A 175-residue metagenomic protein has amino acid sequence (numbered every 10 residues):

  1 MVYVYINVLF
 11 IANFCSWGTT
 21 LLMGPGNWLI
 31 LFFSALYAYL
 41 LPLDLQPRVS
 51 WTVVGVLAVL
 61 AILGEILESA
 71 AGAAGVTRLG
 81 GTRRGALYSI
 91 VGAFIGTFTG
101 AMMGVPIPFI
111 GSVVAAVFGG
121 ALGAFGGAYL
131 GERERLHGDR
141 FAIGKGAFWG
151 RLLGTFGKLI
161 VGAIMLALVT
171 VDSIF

Functional and structural regions predicted by a protein language model:
M1-T19, G85-I95: Small-residue-enriched transmembrane helix starts and helix-helix packing motifs in multi-pass inner-membrane proteins
M1-V4, A38-V54, V105-P106, V171-F175: Helix-coil boundary and interhelical linker segments in multi-pass alpha-helical membrane proteins
I11-L21, L67-T77, L130-E134: C-terminal ends of transmembrane helices
A12-I30, I95-S112: Transmembrane alpha-helix interface/packing and boundary motifs in multi-pass membrane proteins, characterized by
L29-Q46, G96-G104, F118, L122 (+2 more regions): Interfacial segments of multi-pass membrane proteins
I30, S34, V53, L57 (+5 more regions): Alpha-helical transmembrane segments of multi-pass membrane proteins, especially transporters and channels
V59-G104: Helix-adjacent hinge/juxtasegments
R135-F175: C-terminal binding/interaction regions
